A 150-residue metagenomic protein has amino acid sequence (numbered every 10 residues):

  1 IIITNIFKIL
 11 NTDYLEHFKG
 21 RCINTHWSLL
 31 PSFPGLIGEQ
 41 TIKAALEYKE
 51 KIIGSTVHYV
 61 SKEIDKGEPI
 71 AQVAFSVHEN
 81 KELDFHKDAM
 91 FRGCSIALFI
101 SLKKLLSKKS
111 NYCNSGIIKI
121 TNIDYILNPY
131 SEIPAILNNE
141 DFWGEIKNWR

Functional and structural regions predicted by a protein language model:
I3-A135, E140-W143: Donor/substrate-binding cores of folate-linked one-carbon enzymes
F142-R150: Contiguous patches in non-transmembrane
